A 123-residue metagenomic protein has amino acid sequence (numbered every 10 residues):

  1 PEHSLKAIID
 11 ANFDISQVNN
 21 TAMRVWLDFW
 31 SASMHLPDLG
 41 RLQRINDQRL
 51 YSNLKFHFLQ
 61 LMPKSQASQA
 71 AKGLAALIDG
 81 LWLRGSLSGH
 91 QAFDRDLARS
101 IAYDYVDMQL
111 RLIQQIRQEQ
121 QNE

Functional and structural regions predicted by a protein language model:
P1-A22, A70-L74, R99: Hydrophobic alpha-helical connector segments
S4, Q17-D38: Amphipathic alpha-helical segments used for helix-helix packing
I9-N12, W26-W30, L74, I78-L81: Short alpha-helical scaffolding segments that buttress acidic/His motifs in well-ordered protein cores
D14, S31, H35, L59-P63 (+1 more regions): Amphipathic alpha-helical interaction elements
N19, S33, N53-H57, L81 (+1 more regions): A short secondary-structure junction motif
T21-R24, D28, S52, F56 (+1 more regions): Generic structural signal for well-ordered, non-membrane alpha-helices
G40-R44, Q60-E123: Hydrophobic/aromatic-rich alpha-helical bundle segments in the mid-to-C-terminal region
L42-R49, N53: Short, solvent-exposed amphipathic helices
